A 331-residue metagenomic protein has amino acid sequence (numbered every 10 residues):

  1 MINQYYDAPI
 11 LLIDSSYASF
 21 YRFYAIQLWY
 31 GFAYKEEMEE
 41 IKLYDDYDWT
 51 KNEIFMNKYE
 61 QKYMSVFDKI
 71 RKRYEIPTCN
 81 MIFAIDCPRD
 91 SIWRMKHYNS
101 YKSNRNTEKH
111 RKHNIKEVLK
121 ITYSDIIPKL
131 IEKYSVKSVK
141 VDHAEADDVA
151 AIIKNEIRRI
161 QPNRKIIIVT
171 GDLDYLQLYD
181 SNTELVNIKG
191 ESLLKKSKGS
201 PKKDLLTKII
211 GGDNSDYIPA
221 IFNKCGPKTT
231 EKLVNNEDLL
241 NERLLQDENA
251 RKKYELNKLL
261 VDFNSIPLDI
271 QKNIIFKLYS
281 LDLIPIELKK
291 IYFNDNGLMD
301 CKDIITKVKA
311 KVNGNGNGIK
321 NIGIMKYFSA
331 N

Functional and structural regions predicted by a protein language model:
M1-I82, D86, I92-Y98: Non-catalytic, usually N-terminal nucleic-acid engagement modules in DNA/RNA processing proteins
I2-Y5, K35, P77-T78, R105-M299 (+3 more regions): Extended two-metal-dependent nuclease catalytic cores across DNA- and RNA-processing enzymes
